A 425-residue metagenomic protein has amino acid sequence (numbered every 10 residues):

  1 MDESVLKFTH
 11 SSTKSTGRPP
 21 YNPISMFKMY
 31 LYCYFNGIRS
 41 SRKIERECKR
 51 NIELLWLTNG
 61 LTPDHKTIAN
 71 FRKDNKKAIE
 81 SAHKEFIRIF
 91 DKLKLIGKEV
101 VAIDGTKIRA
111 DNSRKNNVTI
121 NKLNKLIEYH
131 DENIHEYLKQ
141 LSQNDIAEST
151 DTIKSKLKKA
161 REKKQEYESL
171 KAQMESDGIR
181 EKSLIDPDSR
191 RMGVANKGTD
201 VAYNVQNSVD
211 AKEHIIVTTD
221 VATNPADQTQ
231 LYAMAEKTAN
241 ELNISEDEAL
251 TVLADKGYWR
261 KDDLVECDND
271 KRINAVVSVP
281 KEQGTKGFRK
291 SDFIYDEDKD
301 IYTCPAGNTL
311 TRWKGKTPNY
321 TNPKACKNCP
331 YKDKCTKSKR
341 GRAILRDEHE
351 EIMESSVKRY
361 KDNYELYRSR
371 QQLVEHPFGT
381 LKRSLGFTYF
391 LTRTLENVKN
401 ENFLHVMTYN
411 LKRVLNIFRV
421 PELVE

Functional and structural regions predicted by a protein language model:
M1-L31, I344, E348, I352: Basic, short loop/linker segments at the boundary and entry of helix-turn-helix/winged-helix-like folds
D2-V5, S15, N22-P23, C48-T58 (+1 more regions): Helical catalytic core of nucleic-acid polymerases
P19, Y30, G37-R50, L61-E425: Anion-binding and metal-coordination hotspots
